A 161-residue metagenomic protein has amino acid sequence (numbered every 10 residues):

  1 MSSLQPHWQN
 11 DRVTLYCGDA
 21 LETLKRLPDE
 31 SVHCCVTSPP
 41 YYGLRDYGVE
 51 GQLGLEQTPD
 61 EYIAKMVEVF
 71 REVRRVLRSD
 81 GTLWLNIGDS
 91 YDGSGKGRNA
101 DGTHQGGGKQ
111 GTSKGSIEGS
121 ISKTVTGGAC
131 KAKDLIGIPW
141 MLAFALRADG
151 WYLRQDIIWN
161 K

Functional and structural regions predicted by a protein language model:
M1-K161: Core catalytic lobe of class I
